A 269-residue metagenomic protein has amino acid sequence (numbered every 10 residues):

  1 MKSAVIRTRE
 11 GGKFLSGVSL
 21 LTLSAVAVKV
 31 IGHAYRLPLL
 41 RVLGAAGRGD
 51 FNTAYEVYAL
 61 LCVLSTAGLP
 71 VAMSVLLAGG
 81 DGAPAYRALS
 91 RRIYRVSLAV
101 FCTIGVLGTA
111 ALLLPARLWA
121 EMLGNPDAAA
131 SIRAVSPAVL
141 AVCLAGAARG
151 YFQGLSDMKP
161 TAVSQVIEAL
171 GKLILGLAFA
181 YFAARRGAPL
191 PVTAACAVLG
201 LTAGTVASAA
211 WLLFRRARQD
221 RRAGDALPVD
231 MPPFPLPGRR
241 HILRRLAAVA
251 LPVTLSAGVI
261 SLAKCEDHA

Functional and structural regions predicted by a protein language model:
M1-I31, A88, P233-V253: N-terminal membrane topogenesis motif
G12-V71, V139, L251-D267: Signature of the first transmembrane helix
L15, N52, A85-C102, L243 (+1 more regions): Interfacial transmembrane-helix starts/ends
A67-G82: Helix-loop junctions and terminal segments of transmembrane helices in multi-pass membrane transport/translocation
R95-E121: Alpha-helical transmembrane segments of multi-pass membrane transport and lipid-handling proteins
A110, L114, N125-A148: Alpha-helical transmembrane segments of multi-pass membrane proteins
V142-S164: Membrane-interface junctions at transmembrane-helix termini in multi-pass inner-membrane proteins
S164-A178, G187-Q219: Hydrophobic alpha-helical transmembrane segments
